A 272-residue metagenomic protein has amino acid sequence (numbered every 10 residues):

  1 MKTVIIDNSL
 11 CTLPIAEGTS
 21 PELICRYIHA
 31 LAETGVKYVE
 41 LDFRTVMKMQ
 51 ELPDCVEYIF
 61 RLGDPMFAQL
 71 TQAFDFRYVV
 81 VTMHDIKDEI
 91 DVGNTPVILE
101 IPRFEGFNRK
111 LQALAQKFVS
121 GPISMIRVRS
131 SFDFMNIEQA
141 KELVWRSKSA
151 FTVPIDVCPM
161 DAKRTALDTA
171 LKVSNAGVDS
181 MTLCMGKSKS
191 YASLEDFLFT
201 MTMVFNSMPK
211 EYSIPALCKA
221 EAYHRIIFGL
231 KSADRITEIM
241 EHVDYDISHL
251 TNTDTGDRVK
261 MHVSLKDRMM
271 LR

Functional and structural regions predicted by a protein language model:
M1-A68, Q72-F74, R272: N-terminal capping/small domains of soluble enzymes
M1-G18, G93-R103, L143-P154, T253-T255: N-terminal small/glycine-rich loop or linker at the start of catalytic domains across soluble metabolic enzymes
K2-P14, H29-A32, S207-R272: A mid-to-C-terminal "edge-of-domain" accessory segment
I6, I59, I98, D156-C158 (+1 more regions): Structural detector of well-ordered beta-strand residues that form the stable sheet scaffold of enzyme domains
S20-H29, F67-T71, N108-K117, T165-A170: Short, acidic/polar
Y38, F43-T45, Q50-K117, S124-N136: Active-site beta->alpha loop and helix N-cap motifs at the rims of alpha/beta catalytic domains
S131-E241: Catalytic alpha/beta core domains of metabolic enzymes, predominantly
